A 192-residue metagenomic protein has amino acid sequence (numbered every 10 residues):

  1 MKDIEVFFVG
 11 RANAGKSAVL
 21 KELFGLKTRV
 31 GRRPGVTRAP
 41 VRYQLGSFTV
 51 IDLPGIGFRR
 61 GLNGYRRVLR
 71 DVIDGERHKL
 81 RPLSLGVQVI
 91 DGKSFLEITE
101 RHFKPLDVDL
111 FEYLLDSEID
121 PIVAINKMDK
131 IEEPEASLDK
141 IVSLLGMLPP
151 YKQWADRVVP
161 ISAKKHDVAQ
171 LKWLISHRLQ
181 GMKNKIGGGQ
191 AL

Functional and structural regions predicted by a protein language model:
M1-R60: Conserved G1/Walker A P-loop phosphate-binding module
V36, G55-G57, K93-F95, M128-I131 (+1 more regions): Conserved nucleotide-binding/hydrolysis micro-motifs of P-loop NTPases
P40-R42, D71-K79: Conserved alpha-helical scaffold flanking the Walker A/P-loop in AAA+ ATPase domains
N63-R67: Long, positively charged low-complexity segments
G75-W154: Conserved C-terminal guanine-recognition region of P-loop GTPase G domains, centered on the G4
K130-L192: Canonical P-loop GTPase G-domain recognition
